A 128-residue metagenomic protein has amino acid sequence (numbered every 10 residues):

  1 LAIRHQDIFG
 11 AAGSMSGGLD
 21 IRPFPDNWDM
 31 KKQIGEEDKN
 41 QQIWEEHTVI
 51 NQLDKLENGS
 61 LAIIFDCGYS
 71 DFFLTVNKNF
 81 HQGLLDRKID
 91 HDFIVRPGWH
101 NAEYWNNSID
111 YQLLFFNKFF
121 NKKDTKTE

Functional and structural regions predicted by a protein language model:
L1-E128: Non-catalytic cap/lid and distal C-terminal segments of serine-dependent acyl enzymes
